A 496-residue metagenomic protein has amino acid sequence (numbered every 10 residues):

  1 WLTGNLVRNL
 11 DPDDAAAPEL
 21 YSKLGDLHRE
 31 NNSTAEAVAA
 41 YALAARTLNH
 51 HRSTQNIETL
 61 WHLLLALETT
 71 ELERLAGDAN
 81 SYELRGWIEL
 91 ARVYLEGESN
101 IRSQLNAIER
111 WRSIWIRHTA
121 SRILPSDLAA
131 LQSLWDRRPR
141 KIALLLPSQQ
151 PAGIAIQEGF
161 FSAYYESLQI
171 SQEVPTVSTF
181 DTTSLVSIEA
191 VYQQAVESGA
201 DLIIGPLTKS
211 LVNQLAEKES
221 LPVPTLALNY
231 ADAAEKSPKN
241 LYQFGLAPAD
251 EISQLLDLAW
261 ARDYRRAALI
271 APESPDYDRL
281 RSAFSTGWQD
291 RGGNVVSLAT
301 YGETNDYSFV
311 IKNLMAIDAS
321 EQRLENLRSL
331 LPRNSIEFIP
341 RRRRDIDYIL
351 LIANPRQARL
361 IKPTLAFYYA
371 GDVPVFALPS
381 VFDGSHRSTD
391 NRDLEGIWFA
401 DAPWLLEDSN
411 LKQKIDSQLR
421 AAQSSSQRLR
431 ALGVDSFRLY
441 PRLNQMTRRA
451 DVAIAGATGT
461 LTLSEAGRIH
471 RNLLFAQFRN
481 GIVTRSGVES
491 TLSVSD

Functional and structural regions predicted by a protein language model:
D13, E19, L27-N31, A35-R138 (+3 more regions): Extended repeat-based interaction scaffolds and adjacent low-complexity, acidic/S/T/P-biased segments that form broad
S133-I156, A267-L269: Short beta-strand segments enriched in small/hydrophobic residues
A152-E158, I170-A234: Beta-alpha junction/loop-to-helix N-cap segments that form part of ligand/metal-binding clefts
S167-S184, S237-Y242, Q289-E325: Short beta-strand elements in bilobed, periplasmic/extracellular small-molecule ligand-binding domains
V196-T208, T225-L228, R266-P272, E321-P355 (+1 more regions): Periplasmic-binding protein-like
L202-G205, K209-T300: Extracytoplasmic ligand/sensor domains, especially the bilobed periplasmic-binding protein
I317-L327, R343-I346, K362-V434: Extracellular/periplasmic periplasmic-binding protein-like sensory domains
Q418-R485: Segments of small-molecule ligand-sensing domains
